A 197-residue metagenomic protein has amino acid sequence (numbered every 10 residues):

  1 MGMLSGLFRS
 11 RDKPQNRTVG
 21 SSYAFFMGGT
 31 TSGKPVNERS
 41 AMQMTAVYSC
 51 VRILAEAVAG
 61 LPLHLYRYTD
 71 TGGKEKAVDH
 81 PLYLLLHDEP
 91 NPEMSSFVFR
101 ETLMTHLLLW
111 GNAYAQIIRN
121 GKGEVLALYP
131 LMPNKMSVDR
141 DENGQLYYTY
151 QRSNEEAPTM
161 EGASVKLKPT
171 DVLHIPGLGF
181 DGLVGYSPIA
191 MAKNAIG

Functional and structural regions predicted by a protein language model:
M1-G197: Structured, contiguous alpha/beta core segments that scaffold functional sites
